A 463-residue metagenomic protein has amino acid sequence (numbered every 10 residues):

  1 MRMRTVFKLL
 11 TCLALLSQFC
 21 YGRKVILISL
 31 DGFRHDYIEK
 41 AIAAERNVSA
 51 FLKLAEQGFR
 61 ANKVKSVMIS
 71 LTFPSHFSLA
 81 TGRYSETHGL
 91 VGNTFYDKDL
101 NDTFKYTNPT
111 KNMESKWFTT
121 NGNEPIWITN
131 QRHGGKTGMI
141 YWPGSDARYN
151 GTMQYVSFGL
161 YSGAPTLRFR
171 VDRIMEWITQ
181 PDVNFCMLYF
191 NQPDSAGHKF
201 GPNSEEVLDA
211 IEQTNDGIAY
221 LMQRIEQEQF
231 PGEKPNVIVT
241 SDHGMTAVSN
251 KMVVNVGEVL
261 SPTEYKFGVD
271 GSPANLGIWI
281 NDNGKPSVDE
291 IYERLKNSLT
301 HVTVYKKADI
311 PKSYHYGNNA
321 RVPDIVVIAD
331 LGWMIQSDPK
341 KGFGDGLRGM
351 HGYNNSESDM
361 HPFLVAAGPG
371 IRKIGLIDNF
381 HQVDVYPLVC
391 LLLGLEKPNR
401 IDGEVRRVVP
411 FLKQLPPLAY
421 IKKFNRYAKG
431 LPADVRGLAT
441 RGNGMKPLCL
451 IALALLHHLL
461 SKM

Functional and structural regions predicted by a protein language model:
R4-G22, L448-L459: Cleavable N-terminal signal peptides of Sec/SRP-targeted secreted and luminal proteins
K24-H35, K53-A55, L79, N130 (+8 more regions): Beta-strand elements within well-structured catalytic alpha/beta cores of enzymes that handle phosphate/sulfate esters
D36-H88: Short, structured active-site-proximal loop/turn typified by the sulfatase FGly-forming signature C/S-X-P-X-R
Y37, A164-P181, C186, P193-P235 (+3 more regions): A long, amphipathic alpha-helix that forms part of the scaffold/cap immediately adjacent to metal-dependent active
I69-S70, H76-S78, G82-N203, S287 (+1 more regions): His/Asp/Glu-rich, glycine-adjacent segments that coordinate divalent cations and/or stabilize oxyanion chemistry on
K234-V237, S241-N283, L418: Acidic/histidine-rich catalytic neighborhood
F267-L376, F380-L388: Active-site neighborhoods of enzymes that stabilize oxyanions during catalysis
I421-C449: C-terminal GPI-anchoring signal of eukaryotic secretory precursors
